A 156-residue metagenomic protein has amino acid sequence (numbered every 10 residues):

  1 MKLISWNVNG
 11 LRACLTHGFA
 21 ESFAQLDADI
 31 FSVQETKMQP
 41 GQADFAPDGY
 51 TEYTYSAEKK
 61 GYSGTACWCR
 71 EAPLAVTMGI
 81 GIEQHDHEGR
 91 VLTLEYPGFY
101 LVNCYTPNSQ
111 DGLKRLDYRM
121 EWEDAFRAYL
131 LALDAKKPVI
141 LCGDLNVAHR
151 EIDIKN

Functional and structural regions predicted by a protein language model:
M1-N9, G98-Q110, C142: Active-site-proximal beta-strand elements of phosphoester/diester hydrolases
M1-P47, A57, Y62: N-terminal, active-site-proximal structural segment of metallo-dependent hydrolase catalytic domains
L11-L15, D86, Y118-A125: Soluble or luminal CAZymes and related metallo-dependent hydrolases
R12, P40-Q42, Y62, S109-G112 (+1 more regions): Short catalytic/ligand-binding loop motif for oxyanion handling, primarily in non-cytosolic enzymes, centered on
A20-A24, R90-P97, A125-K137: Short amphipathic alpha-helices and their capping/turn segments at secondary-structure boundaries
I30, T51, W122-N156: Metal-dependent phosphoesterases centered on the DNase I-like endonuclease/exonuclease/phosphatase
K37, Q42-S109: Structured beta-strand-rich core segments of catalytic domains in phosphoester-bond hydrolases
G81-I82, T106-E123, N156: Surface-exposed cleft-lining segments at the edges of enzyme active sites
